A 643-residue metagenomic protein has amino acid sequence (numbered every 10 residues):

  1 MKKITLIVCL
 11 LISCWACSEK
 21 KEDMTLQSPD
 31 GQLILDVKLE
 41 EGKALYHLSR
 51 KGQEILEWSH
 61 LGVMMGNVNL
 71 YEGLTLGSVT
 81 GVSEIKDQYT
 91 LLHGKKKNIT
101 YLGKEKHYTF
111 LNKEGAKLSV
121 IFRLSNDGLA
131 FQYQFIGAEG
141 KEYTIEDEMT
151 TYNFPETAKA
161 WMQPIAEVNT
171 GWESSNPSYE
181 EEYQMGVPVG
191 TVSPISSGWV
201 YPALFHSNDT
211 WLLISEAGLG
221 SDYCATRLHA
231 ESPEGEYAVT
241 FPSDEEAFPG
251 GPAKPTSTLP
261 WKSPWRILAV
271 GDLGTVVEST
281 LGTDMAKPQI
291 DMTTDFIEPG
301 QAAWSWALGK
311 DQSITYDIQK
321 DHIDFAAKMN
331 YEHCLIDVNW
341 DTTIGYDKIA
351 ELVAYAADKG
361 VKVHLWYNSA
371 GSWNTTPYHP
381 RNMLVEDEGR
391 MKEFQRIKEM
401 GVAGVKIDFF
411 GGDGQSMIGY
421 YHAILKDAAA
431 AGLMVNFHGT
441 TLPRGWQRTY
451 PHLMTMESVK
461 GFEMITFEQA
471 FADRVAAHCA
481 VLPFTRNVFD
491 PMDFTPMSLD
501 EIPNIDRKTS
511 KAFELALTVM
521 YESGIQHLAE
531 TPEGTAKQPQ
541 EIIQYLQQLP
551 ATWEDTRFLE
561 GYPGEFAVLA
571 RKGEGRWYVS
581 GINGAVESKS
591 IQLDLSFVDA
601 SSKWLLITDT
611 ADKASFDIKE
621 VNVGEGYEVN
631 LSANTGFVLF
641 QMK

Functional and structural regions predicted by a protein language model:
M1-D23: Bacterial Sec-dependent N-terminal signal peptides
K21-G282, K613: N-terminal accessory beta-strand-rich subdomains and adjacent acidic, glycine-rich linkers that precede catalytic cores
K97-T100, Y545-L569: Edge strands and adjacent loops of beta-rich recognition modules
T258-H333: An acidic-aromatic substrate-binding cleft motif
D337-S510: Aromatic- and carboxylate-enriched substrate-binding clefts and catalytic-loop regions of carbohydrate-active enzymes
A512, A516-T556: Catalytic cores of secreted or luminal carbohydrate-active enzymes
Y562-D599, F637-F640: Carbohydrate-binding surface patches
E620-K643: C-terminal beta-strand-rich structural cap/linker in extracellular carbohydrate-active enzymes
